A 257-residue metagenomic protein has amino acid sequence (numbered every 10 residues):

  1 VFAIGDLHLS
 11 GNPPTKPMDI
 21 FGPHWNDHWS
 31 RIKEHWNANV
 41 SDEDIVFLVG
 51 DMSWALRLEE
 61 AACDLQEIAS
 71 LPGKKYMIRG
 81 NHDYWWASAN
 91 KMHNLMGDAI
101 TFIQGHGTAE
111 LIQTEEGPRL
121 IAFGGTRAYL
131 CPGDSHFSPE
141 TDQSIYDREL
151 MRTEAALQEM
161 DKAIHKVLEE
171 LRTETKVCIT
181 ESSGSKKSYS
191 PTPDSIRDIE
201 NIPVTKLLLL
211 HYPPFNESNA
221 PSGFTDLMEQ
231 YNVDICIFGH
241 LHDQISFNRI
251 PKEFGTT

Functional and structural regions predicted by a protein language model:
V1-A3, V46-L48, M77, L208 (+1 more regions): Residue-level marker for buried hydrophobic side chains located in beta-strands that build the well-ordered beta-sheet
V1-F2, L9-P14, T108-G125, R249-T257: Beta-strand-turn-beta hairpins that frame and shape the catalytic cleft of phosphate-ester-processing enzymes
D6, G50-D51, G80-N81, H211 (+1 more regions): Active-site glycine-centered loops adjacent to acidic/histidine catalytic or metal-binding residues that shape
P13-E116, E169, T173, A220-Y231: Core catalytic region of metal-dependent phosphoesterases/phosphodiesterases, especially metallo-beta-lactamase-like
T15-D19, L58, D64-E67, L130-E140 (+5 more regions): Active-site-proximal segments of metal-dependent phosphoesterases and phosphodiesterases across multiple
G22-N26, G117-I179, G184-I199, D226: Binuclear metal-dependent hydrolase catalytic cores centered on His/Asp/Glu-rich metal-binding motifs
Y76, L120-A122, S182-S183, P214-T257: Conserved beta-sheet core of the metallophosphoesterase superfamily
I78-G80, G105, T126, L209 (+1 more regions): Generic beta-sheet signal
